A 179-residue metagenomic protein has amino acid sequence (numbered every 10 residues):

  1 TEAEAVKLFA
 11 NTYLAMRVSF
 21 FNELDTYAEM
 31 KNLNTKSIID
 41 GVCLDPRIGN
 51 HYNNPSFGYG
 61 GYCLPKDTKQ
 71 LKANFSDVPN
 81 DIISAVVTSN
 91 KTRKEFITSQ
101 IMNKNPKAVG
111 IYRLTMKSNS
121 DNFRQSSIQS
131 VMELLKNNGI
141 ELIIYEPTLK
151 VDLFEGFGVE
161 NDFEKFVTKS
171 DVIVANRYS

Functional and structural regions predicted by a protein language model:
T1-S179: Structural/interface elements that position substrates and couple domains in central-metabolism enzymes
